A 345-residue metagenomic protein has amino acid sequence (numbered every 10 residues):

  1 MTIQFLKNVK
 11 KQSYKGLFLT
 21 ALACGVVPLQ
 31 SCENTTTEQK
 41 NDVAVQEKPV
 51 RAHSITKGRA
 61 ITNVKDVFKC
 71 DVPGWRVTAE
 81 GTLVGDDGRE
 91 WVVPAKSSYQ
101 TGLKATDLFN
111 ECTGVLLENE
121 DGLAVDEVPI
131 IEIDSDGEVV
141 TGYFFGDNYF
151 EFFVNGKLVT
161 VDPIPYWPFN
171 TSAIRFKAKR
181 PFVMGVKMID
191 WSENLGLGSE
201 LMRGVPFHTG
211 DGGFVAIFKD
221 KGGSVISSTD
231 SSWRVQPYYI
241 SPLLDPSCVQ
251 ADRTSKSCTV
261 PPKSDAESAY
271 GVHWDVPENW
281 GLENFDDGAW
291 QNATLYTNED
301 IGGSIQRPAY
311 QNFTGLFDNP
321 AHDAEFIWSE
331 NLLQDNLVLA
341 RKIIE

Functional and structural regions predicted by a protein language model:
M1-Q12: N-terminal secretory signal peptides that target proteins for export/translocation
Q12-L22: Sec-dependent N-terminal signal peptides
A23-V26, E38-Q39: Compositionally biased non-globular segments, especially hydrophobic aliphatic-rich helices of signal peptides
P28-S31: C-terminal motif of bacterial Sec signal peptides marking the signal peptidase cleavage site
E33-T35: Bacterial signal peptide processing site
K40-F150, V154, F169-E345: Beta-strand-rich recognition domains
K157-V159: Change "in extracellular beta-sheet-rich domains … of secreted and cell-surface proteins" to "in beta-sheet-rich domains
V161-Y166: Short, solvent-exposed beta-strand-to-loop segments that form ligand-recognition rims of beta-rich domains
